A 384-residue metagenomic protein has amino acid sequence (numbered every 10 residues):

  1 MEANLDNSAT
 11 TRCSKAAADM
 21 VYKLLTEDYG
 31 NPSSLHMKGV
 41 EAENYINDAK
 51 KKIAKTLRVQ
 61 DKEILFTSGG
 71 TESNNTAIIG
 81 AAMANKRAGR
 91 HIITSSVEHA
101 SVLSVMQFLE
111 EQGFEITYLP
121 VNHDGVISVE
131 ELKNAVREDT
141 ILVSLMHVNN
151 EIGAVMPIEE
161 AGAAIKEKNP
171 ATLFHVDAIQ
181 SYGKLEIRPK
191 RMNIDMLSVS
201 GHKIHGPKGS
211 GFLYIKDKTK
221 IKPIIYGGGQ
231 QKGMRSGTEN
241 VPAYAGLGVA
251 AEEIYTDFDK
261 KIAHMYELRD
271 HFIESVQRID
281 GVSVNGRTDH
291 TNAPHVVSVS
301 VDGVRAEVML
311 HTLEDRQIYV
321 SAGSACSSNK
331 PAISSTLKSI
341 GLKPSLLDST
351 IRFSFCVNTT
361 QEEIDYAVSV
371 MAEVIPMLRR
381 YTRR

Functional and structural regions predicted by a protein language model:
M1-R384: Pyridoxal 5′-phosphate
